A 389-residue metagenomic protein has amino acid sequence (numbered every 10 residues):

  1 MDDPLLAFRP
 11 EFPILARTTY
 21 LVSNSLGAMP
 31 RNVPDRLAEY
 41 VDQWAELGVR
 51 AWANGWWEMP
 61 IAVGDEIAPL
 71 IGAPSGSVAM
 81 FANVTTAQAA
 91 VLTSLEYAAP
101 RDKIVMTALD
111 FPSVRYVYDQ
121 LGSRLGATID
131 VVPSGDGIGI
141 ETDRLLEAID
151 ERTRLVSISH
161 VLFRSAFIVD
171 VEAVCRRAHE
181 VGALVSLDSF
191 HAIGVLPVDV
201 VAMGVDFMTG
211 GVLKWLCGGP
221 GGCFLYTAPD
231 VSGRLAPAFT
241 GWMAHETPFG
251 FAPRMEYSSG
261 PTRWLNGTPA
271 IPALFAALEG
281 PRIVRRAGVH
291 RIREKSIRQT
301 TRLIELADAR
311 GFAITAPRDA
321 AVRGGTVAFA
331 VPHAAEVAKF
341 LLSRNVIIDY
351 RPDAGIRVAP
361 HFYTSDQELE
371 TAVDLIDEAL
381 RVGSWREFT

Functional and structural regions predicted by a protein language model:
M1-T389: Pyridoxal 5′-phosphate
